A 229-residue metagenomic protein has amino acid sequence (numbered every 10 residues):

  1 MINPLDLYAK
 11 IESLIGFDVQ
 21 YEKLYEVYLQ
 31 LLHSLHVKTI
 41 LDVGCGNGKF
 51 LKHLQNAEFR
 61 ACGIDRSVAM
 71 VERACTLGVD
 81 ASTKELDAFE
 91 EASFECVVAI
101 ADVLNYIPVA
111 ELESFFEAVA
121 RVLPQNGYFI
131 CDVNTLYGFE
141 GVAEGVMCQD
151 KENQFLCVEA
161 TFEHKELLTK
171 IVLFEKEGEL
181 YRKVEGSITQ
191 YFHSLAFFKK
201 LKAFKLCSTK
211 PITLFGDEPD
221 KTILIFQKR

Functional and structural regions predicted by a protein language model:
M1-L35: Conserved class I S-adenosyl-L-methionine
V37-G44: Conserved class I S-adenosyl-L-methionine
G48-A88: Class I SAM-dependent methyltransferase SAM/SAH-binding core
D87-V97: A short acidic, Gly/Pro-enriched loop at the edge of an enzyme's catalytic core that lines a small-molecule cofactor
C96-E111: A short SAM/SAH-binding and catalytic strip from SAM-dependent methyltransferases
E113-Q125: A short glycine-rich, Lys/Arg-flanked "PGG" loop and its adjoining helix->strand segment in the class I
N126-V133: Conserved beta-strand signature within the Rossmann-like core of class I S-adenosyl-L-methionine
V133-A196: SAM-dependent methyltransferase
